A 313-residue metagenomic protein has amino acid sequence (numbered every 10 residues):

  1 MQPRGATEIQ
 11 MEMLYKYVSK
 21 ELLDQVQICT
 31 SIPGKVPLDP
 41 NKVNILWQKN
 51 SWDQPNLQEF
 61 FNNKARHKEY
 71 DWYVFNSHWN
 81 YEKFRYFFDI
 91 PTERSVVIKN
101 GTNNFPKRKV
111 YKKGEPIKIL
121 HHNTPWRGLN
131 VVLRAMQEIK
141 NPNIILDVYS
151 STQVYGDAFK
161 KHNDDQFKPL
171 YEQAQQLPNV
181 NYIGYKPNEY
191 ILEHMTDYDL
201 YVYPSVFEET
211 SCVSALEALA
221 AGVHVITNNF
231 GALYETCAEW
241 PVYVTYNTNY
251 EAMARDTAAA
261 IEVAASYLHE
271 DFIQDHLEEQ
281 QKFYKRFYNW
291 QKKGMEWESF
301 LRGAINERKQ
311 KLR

Functional and structural regions predicted by a protein language model:
M1-L38: N-terminal pre-catalytic "stem/leader" segment of glycosyltransferase-like enzymes
R4-I9, T248, A252, H269-K309: A charged, aromatic-enriched C-terminal amphipathic alpha-helix characteristic of glycosyltransferases across folds
D71-R85, I90-K107: Donor nucleotide-sugar binding/catalytic pocket of nucleotide-sugar-dependent glycosyltransferases
Y111-G128, L133-E138, L146-D147: Conserved donor-binding/catalytic core segment of Leloir-type glycosyltransferases
K160-K186: Nucleotide-activated donor-binding/catalytic signature segment of Leloir-type glycosyltransferases, i.e., the conserved
T196-T210: Acidic donor-binding loop of glycosyltransferase active sites
H224-T227: Short hydrophobic beta-strand element within catalytic cores of glycosyltransferases and related nucleotide-activated
Y234-A264: Change "using UDP/GDP/dTDP sugars" to "using nucleotide sugars
